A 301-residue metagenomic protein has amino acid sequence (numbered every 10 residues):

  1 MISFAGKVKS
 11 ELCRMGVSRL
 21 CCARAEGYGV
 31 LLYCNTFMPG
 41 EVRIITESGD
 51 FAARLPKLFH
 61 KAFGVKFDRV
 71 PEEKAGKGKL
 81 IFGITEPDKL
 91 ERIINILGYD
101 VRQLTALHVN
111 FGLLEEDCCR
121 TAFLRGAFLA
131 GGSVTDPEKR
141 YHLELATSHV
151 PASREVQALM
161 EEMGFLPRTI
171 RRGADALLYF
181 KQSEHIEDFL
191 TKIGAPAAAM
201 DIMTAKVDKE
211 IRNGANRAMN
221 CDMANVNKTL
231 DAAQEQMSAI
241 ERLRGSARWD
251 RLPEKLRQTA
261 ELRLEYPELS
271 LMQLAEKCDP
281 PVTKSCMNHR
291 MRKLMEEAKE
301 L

Functional and structural regions predicted by a protein language model:
M1-E41, I45-F59: N-terminal, positively charged regions that mediate nucleic acid binding
G16-R24, L113-R120, D250-E254: Structural motif
A25-Y33, A122-A130, E261: Short, hydrophobic/amphipathic alpha-helical patches that form generic packing surfaces within helical domains
F37-R43, E138-R140, S270-M272: Short acidic, hydrophobic short linear motifs in intrinsically disordered regions
T46, A53, K57-K79, G83-M203: DNA-contacting interfaces and partner/effector-binding or oligomerization modules in DNA-centric proteins
F123-A130, C286, M291-L294: Hydrophobic/aromatic-rich, well-ordered segments within soluble, folded domains that form packed cores
K192-R292: Extended mid-to-C-terminal alpha-helical interaction segments
E296-L301: Short, Lys/Arg-enriched C-terminal cap helix and immediately downstream tail that follows
